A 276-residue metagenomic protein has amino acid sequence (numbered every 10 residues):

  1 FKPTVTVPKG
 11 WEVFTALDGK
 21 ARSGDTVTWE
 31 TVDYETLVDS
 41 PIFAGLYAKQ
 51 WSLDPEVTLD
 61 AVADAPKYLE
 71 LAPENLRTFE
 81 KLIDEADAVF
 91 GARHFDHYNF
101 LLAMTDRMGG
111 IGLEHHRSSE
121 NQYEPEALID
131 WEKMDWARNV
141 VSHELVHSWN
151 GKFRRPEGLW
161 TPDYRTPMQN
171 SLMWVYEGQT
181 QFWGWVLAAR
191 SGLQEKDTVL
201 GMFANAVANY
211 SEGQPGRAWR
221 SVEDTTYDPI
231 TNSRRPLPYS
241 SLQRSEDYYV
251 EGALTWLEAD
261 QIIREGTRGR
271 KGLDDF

Functional and structural regions predicted by a protein language model:
F1-F43: Extended, low-hydrophobicity, Ser/Thr/Pro/Gly-biased non-transmembrane segments
P3, Q50-M173, Q179: Juxtacatalytic substrate-recognition/specificity segment
E12-A16, F95-H97, E157-G158, R190-G201 (+1 more regions): Acidic/polar loop patches that form or flank catalytic/metal-binding clefts of enzymes that bind anionic ligands
D25-D39, L82-V89, H94-M104, M108-I111 (+2 more regions): Carboxylate/His-rich catalytic cores and anion/metal-binding grooves
S119-L128, F153-R154, R165-A218: Post-HExxH zinc-binding segment in Zn-dependent metallohydrolases
A127-I129, L159-T166, Y227-L242: Acidic/His metal-coordination segments adjacent to aromatic residues that form catalytic metal sites in metalloenzymes
R138-K152, A204-P229: An acidic intrinsically disordered interaction segment
D197-M202, R235-F276: Amphipathic alpha-helical substructures
